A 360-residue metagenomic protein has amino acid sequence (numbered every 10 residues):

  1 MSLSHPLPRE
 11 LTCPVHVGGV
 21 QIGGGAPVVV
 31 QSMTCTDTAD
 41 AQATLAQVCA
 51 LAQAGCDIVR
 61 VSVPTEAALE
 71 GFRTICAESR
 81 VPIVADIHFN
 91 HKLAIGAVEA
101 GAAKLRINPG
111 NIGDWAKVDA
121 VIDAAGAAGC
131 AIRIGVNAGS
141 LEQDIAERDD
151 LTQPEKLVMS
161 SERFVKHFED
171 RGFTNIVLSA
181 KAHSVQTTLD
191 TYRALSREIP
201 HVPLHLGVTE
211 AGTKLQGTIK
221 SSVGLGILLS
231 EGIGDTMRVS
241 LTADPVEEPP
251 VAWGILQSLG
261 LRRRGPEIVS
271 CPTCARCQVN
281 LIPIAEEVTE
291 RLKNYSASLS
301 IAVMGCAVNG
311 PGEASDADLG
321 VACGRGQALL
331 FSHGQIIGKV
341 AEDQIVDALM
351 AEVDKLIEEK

Functional and structural regions predicted by a protein language model:
M1-M33, G126, E290: N-terminal amphipathic alpha-helix/helix-capping segment at the start of soluble metabolic enzymes
G25-A43, S62-P64, V81-F89, D144-V158 (+1 more regions): Active-site mouth loops of central-metabolism enzymes
V30, D86, I134, L178 (+5 more regions): Conserved, mostly hydrophobic/aromatic
M33-A41, A52-C76, R106-D114, I176-V185: Glycine-rich, proline-tolerant flexible connector loops at the mouths of alpha/beta enzymes
D57, A100-W115, V208, E231-P245 (+1 more regions): Glycine-rich phosphate-binding active-site loops on the catalytic face of alpha/beta enzymes
E66-I87, A120-I132, A194-V202, V288-L292: Alpha-helix-loop-beta-strand connector modules within alpha/beta enzyme cores
K92-R133: Hydrophobic or amphipathic alpha-helical targeting/insertion segments
V136-N137, I145-S296, S300: Catalytic alpha/beta core domains of metabolic enzymes, predominantly
